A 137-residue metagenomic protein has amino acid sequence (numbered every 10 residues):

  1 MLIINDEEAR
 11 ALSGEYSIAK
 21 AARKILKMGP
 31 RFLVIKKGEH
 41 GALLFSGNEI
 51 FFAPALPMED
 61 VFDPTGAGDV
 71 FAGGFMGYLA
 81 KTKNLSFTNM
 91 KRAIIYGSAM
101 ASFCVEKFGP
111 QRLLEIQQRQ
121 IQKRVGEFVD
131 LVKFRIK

Functional and structural regions predicted by a protein language model:
M1-N5: A short beta-strand/loop micro-motif in the catalytic core of glycosyltransferases that engages the nucleotide-sugar
A9-R10: A generic structural signal for short hydrophobic patches within well-formed alpha-helices
G14-K137: Conserved phosphate-binding/catalytic region of the ribokinase-like
